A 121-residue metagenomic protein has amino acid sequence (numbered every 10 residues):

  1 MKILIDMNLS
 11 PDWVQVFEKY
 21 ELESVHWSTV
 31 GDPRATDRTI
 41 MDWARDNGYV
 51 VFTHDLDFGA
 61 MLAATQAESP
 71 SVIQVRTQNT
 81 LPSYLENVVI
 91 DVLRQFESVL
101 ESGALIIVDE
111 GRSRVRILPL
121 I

Functional and structural regions predicted by a protein language model:
M1-D12, G111-I121: Metal-dependent nucleic-acid phosphoesterase active-site entry motif
K2-V50: N-terminal first-folded block
V25, F52, I73-V75, I106: Hydrophobic/aromatic beta-strand patches that form the interior of the parallel beta-sheet core in alpha/beta enzyme
G31-D32, H54, G59, S69: Amphipathic, hydrophobic secondary-structure cores in small proteins
R45-L62: Acidic, metal-binding active-site segment of PIN/NYN-like and related structure-specific nucleases
G59-L93: Mid-chain, well-packed structural core segment of small domains
Q95-I121: Charged phosphate-binding loop/patch that engages nucleotide di/tri-phosphates or the phosphate backbone of nucleic
